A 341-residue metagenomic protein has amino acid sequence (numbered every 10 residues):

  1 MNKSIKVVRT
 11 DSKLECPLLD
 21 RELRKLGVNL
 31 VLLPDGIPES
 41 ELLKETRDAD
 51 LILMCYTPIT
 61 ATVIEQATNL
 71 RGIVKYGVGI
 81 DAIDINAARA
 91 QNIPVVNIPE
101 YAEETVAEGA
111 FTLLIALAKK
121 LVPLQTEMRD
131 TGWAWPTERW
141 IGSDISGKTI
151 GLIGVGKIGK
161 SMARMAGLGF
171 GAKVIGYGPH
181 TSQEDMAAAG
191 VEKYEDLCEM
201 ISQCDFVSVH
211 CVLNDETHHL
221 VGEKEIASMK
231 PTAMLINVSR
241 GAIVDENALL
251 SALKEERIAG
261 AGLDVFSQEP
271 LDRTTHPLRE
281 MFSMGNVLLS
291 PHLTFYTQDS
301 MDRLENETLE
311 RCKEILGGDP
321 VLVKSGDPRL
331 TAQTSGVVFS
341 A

Functional and structural regions predicted by a protein language model:
M1-A49, Q333, V338-A341: N-terminal glycine-/charge-rich "phosphate-binding" loop or analogous flexible N-terminal tail
S12, V155-G156: Glycine-rich Rossmann-fold phosphate-binding loop(s) that bind the pyrophosphate of adenine dinucleotide cofactors
P34, Y76-G77, I93-E104, L197 (+1 more regions): Short beta->alpha connector loops at strand-helix junctions that form conserved, small/polar/Pro-enriched
T46-L51, T68-R71, Q203-F206, K230-T232: Short acidic/histidine-rich motifs immediately flanking catalytic phosphotransfer sites in two-component signaling
A61-I64, A172, T181-P277: Rossmann-like adenosine-cofactor binding region
G79-A82, N97, Y101, K157 (+1 more regions): Residue-level detector of alpha-helix initiation sites
Q91-I93, P99-T149, S161-G169: Phosphate-binding beta-alpha-beta segment of Rossmann-like dinucleotide-binding domains, i.e., the NAD(P)
T232, V238-A341: Rossmann-like dinucleotide-binding domain for NAD(H)/NADP(H)
